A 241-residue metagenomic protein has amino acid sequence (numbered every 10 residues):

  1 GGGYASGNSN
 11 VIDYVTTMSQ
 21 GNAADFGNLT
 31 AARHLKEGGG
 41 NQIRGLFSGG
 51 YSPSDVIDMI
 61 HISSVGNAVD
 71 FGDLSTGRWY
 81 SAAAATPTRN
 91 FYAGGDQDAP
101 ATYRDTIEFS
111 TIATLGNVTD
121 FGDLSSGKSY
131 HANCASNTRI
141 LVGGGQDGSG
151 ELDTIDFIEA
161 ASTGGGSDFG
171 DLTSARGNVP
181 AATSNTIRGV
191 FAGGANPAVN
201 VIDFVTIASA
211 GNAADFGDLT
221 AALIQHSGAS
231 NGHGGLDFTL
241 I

Functional and structural regions predicted by a protein language model:
G1-I241: Polar, enzyme-active/binding microenvironments
